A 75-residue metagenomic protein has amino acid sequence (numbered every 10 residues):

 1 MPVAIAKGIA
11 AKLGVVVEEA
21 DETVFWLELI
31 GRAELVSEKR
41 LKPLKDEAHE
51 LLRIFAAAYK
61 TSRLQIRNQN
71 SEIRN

Functional and structural regions predicted by a protein language model:
M1-N75: Short, C-terminally biased terminal segments at protein or domain edges
